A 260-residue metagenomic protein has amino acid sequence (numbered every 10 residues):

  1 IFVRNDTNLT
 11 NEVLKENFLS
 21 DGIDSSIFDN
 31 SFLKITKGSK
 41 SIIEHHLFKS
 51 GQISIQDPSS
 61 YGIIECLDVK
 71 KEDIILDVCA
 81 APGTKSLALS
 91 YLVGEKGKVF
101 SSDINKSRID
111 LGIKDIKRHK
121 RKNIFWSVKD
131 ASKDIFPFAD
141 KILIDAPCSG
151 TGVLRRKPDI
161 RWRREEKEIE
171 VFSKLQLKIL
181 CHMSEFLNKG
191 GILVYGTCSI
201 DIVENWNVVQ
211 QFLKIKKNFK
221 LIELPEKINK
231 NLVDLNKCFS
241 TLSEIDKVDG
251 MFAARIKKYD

Functional and structural regions predicted by a protein language model:
I1-D260: S-adenosylmethionine
